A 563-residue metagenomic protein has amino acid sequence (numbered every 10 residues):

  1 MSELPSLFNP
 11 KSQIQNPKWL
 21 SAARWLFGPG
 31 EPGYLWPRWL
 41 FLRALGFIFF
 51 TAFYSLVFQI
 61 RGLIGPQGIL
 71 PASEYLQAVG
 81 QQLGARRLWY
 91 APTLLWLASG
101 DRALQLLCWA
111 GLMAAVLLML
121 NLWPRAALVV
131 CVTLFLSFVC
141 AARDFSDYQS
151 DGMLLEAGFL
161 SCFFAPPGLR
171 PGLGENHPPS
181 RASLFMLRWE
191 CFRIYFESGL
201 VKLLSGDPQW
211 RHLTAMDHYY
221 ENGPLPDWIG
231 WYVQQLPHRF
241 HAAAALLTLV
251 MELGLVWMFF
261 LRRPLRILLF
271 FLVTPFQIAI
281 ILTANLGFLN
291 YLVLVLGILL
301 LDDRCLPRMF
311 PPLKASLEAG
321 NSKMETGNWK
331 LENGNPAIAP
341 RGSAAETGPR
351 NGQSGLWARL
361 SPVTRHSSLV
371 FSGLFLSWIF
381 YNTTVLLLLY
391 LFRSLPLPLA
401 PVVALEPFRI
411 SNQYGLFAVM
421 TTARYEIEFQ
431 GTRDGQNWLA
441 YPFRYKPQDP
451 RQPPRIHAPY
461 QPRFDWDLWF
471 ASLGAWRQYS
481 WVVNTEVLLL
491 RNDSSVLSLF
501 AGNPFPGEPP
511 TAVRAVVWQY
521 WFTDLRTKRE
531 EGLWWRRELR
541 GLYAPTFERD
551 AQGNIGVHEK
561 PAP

Functional and structural regions predicted by a protein language model:
M1-E3, D434: Short intrinsically disordered, low-complexity coil segments enriched in acidic
L4, S12, L331, S354: Cationic, low-complexity basic patches in intrinsically disordered or flexible, solvent-exposed regions
Q13, G320-P336: Intrinsically disordered, low-complexity repeat regions of secreted/extracellular protein precursors
P17-N321, N333, E346, N351 (+1 more regions): Alpha-helical membrane-anchoring segments
W329, P340-A344, R350: Intrinsic disorder/low-complexity segments
